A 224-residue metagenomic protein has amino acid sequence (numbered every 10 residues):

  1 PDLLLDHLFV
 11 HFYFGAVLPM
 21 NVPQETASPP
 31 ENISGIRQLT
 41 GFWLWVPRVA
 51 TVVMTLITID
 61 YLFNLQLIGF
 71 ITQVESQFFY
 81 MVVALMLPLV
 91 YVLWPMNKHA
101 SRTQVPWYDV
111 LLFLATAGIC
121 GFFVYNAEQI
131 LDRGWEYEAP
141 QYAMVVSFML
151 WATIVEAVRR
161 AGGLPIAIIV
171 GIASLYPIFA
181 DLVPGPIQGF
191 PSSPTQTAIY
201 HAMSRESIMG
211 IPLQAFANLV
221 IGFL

Functional and structural regions predicted by a protein language model:
P1-P19: N-terminal amphipathic/basic-hydrophobic helices that include classical n-h-c signal peptides and signal-anchor
D2-H7, M54, Q73, A84 (+2 more regions): Short linear sequence motifs
G15-E138, M144-F148: Conserved, well-structured core domains of diverse proteins
F70-E75, A100-V105, L131-L224: Hydrophobic transmembrane alpha-helices of multi-pass solute/ion transporters
